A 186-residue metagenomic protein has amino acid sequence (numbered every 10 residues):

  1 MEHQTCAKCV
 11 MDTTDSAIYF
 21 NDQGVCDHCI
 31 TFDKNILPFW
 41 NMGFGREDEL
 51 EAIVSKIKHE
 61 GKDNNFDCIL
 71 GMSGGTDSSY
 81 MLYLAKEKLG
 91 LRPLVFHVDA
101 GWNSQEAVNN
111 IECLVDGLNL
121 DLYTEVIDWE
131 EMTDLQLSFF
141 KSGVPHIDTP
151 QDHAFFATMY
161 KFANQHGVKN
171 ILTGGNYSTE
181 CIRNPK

Functional and structural regions predicted by a protein language model:
E2-K186: ATP-dependent adenylation/nucleotidyltransferase module used to activate substrates
